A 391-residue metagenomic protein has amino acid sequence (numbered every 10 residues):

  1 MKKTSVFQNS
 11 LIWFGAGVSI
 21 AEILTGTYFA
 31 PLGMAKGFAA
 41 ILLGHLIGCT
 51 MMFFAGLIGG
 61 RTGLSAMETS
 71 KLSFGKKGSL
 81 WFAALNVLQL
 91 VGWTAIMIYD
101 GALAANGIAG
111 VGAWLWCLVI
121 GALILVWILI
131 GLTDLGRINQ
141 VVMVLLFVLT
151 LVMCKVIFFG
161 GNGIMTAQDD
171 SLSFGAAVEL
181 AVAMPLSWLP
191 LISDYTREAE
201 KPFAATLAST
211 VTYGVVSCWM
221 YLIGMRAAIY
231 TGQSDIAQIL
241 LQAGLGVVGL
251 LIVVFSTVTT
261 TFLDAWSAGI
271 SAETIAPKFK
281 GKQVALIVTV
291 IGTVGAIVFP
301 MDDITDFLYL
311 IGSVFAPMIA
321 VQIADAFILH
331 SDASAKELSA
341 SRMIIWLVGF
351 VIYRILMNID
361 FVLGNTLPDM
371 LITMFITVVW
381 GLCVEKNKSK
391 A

Functional and structural regions predicted by a protein language model:
M1-K36, D134, S173-V178, P190 (+2 more regions): Membrane-interface "cap" regions at the ends of multi-pass membrane proteins
K3, D169, V321-A391: C-terminal membrane-solvent junction of multi-pass transporters and transport-like membrane proteins
I12-A16, W81-V87, I108-G131, V144-C154 (+3 more regions): Transmembrane alpha-helical segments of multi-pass small-molecule transport proteins
T27-L57, G78, Y213, I372: Extracellular loop-to-transmembrane helix junctions
L42-F74, W81-V87, C383-S389: Juxtamembrane transmembrane-helix boundary signature
G78-V111, V258-T274, P317: Hydrophobic transmembrane alpha-helices that form the core helical bundles of multi-pass secondary transporters
V111, V144-D170, A181-L186, G224-I229 (+1 more regions): Hydrophobic alpha-helical segments and their helix-loop junctions in multi-pass secondary transporters
L115-I157, Q168-D169, T206-Y213, L308-A320 (+1 more regions): Membrane-interface loop-to-helix entry segments
